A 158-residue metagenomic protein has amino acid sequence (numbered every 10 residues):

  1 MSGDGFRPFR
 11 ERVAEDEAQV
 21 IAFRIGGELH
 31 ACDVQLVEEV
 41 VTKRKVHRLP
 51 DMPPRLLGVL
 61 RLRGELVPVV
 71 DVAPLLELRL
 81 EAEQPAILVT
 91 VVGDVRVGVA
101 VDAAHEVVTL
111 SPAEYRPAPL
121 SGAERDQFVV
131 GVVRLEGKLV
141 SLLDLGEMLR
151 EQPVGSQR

Functional and structural regions predicted by a protein language model:
M1-R158: An acidic, low-aromatic, low-complexity terminal/linker signal
